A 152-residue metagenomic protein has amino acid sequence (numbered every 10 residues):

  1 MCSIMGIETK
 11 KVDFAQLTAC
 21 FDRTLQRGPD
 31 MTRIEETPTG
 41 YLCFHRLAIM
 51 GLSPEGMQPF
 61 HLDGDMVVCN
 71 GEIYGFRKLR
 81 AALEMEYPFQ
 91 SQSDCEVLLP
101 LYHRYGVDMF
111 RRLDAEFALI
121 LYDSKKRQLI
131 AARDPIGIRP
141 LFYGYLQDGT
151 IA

Functional and structural regions predicted by a protein language model:
M1-A152: Cysteine-centered catalytic environments shared across enzyme families
